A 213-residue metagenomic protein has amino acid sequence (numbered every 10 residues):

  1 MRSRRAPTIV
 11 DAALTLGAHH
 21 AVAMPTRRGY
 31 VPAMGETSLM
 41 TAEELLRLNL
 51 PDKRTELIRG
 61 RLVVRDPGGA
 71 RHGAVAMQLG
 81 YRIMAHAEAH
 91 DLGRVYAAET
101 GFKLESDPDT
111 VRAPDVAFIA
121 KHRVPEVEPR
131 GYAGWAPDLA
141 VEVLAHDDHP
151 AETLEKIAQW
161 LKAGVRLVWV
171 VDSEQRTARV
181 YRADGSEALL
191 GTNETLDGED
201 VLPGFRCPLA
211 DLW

Functional and structural regions predicted by a protein language model:
M1: Catalytic toxin/effector domains delivered as secreted proteins or via bacterial secretion systems
T8-W213: Gly/Pro/Ser/Thr-rich low-complexity, intrinsically disordered segments predominantly at protein N-termini
